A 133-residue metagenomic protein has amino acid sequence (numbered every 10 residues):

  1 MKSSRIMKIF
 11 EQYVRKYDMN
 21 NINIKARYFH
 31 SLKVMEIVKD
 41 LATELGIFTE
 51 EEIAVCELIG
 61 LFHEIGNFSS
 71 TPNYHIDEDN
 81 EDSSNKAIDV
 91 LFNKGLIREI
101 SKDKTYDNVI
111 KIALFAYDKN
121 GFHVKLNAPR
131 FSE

Functional and structural regions predicted by a protein language model:
S4-K33, G66-I76: Active-site flanking loop/helix segments enriched in acidic
M7-E11, M35, K39, V55 (+3 more regions): An amphipathic alpha-helix signature
I22-C56, A87-V90: Alpha-helical phosphate/pyrophosphate-handling elements in metalloenzyme active cores
L45-F48, L91-K104: Inter-helical turn/loop segments and adjacent helix faces that build the functional surface of alpha-helical bundle
E51-D79, S83-A87, I110-N120: His-Asp-centered metal-binding catalytic motifs of divalent-metal-dependent phosphohydrolases/nucleases
R98-E133: Histidine/acidic-rich helix-loop-helix segments that form or flank divalent-metal centers in metalloenzyme catalytic
